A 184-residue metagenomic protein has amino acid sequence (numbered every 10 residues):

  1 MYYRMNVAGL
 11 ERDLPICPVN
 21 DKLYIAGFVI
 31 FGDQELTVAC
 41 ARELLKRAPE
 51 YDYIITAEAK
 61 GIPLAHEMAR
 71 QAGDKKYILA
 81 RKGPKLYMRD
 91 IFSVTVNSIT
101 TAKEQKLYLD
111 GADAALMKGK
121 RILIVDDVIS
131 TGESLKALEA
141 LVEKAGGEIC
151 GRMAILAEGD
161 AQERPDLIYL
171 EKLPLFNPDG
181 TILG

Functional and structural regions predicted by a protein language model:
M1-Y51: Active-site-facing substrate-recognition patch
Y2-R4, K136-G184: PRPP-dependent phosphoribosyltransferase catalytic core
Y51-E58: Short glycine-rich phosphate-binding loop at a beta-alpha junction
E58-L64, T131: Gly/Ser/Thr-rich loops at beta-strand to alpha-helix junctions that form or flank small-molecule/cofactor-binding
L64-A72, E139: Short Gly/Thr/Asp-enriched flexible loops that form oxyanion-binding sites at enzyme active sites
A72, V94-I99, I168-E171: Short, hinge-like loop/turn segments at secondary-structure boundaries
G73-K75, G146-G147: A short helix->loop->beta-strand "cap" motif at the edges of active sites that frequently abuts
K76-R121: Short, glycine/charge-rich flexible loops or terminal/linker lids adjacent to PRPP-binding catalytic cores
